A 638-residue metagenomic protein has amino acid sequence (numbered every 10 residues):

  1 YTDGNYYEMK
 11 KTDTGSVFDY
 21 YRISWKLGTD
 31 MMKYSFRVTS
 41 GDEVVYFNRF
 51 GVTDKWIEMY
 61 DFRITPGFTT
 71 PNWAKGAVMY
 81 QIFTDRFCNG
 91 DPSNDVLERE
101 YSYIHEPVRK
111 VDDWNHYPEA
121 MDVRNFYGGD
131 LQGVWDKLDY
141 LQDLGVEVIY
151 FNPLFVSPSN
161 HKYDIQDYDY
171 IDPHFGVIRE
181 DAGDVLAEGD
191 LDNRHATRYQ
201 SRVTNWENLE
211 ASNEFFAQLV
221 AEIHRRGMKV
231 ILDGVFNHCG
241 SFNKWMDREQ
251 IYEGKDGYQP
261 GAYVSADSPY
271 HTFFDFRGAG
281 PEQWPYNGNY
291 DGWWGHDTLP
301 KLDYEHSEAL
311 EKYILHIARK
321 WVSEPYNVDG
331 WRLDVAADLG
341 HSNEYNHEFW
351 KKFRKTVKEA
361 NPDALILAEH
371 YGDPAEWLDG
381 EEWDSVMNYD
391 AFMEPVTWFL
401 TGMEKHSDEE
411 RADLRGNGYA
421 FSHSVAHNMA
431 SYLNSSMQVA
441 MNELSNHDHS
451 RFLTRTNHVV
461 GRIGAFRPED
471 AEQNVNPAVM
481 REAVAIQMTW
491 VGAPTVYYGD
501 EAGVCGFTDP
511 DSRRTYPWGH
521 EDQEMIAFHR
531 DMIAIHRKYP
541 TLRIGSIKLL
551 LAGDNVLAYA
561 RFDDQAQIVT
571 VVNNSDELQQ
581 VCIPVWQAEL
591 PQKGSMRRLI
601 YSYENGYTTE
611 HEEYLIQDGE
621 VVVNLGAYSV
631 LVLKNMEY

Functional and structural regions predicted by a protein language model:
Y1-F83, N89, Q132-E147, N476-P477 (+2 more regions): Carbohydrate-interacting/catalytic domains
W25-T29, S40, F83-R86, F155 (+10 more regions): Short, flexible loop/turn elements at secondary-structure junctions
N72, F242, A318, P325 (+9 more regions): Conserved alpha/beta catalytic core and glycan-binding cleft of carbohydrate-active enzymes
V78-Y80, I149-F151, V230-L232, W331 (+4 more regions): Hydrophobic faces of well-ordered beta-strands that scaffold small-molecule active sites in alpha/beta enzyme cores
I82, L141, F151, Y168 (+9 more regions): Conserved, mostly hydrophobic/aromatic
T84-E147, P153-P325, F353, E359 (+2 more regions): Substrate-binding/active-site clefts of carbohydrate-active enzymes
T84-R86, I149-H161, G234-N243, D334-L339 (+4 more regions): Short, solvent-exposed turn/loop segments enriched in Gly/Ser/Thr/Pro and often Arg
P300-E308, V335-R354: Active-site cleft segment of glycoside hydrolase catalytic domains centered on the general acid/base Glu
